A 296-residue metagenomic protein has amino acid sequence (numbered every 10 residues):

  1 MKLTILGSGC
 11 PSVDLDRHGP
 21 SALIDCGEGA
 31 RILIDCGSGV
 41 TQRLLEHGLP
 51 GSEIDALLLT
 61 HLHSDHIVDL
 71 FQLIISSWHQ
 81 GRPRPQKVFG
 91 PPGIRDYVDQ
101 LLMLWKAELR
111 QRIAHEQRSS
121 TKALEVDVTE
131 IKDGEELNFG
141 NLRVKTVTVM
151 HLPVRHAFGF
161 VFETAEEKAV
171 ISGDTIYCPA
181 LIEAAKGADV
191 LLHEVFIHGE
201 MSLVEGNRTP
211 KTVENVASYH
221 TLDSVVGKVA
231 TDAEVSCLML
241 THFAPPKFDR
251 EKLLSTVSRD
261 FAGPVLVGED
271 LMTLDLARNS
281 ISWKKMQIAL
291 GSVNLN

Functional and structural regions predicted by a protein language model:
M1-V170, I176, L181, K252-L295: Binuclear metal-dependent hydrolase catalytic cores
G159, K168-V170, I176-M272: Cap/insert and terminal regions of metallo-dependent hydrolase folds
